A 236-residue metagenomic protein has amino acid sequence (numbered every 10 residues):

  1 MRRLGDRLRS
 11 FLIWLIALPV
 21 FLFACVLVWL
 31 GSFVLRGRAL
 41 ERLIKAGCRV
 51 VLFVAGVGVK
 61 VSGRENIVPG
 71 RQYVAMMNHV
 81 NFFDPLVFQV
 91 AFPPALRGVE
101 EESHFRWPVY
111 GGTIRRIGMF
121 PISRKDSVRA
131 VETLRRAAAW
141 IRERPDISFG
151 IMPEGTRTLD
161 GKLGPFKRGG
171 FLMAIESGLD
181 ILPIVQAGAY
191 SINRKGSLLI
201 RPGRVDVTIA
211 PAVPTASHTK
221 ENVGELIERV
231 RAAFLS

Functional and structural regions predicted by a protein language model:
M1-W29, R42, E65-V68, R144 (+1 more regions): Membrane-interfacial terminal anchoring regions of lipid-handling membrane enzymes
L4, V131-S236: Non-catalytic C-terminal accessory region of glycerolipid acyltransferases and related lyso-lipid remodeling enzymes
F21, R42, A46, V109-G112 (+4 more regions): Generic recognition of short, well-ordered alpha-helical interface segments
A24-E41, A46, F53-A55, S62 (+1 more regions): Catalytic core of membrane glycerolipid acyltransferases/transacylases, capturing the structured, soluble-facing
R49-V50, G112, A139, L172: Surface-exposed charge patches
G58, R124, I141-P145: A general structural signal marking secondary-structure boundaries and capping sites
V59-V61, V207: Generic structural signal for residues in well-ordered beta-strands
